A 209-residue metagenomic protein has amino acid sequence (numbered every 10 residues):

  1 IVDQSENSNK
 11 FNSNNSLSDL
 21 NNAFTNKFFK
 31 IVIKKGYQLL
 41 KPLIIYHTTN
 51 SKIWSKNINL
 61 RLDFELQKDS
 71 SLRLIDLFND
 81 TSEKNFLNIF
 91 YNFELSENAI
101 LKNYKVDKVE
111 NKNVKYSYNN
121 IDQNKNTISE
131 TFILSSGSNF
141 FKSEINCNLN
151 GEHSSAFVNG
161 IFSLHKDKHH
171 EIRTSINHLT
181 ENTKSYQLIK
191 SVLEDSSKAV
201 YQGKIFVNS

Functional and structural regions predicted by a protein language model:
D3, N7-S209: Conserved beta-strand/loop scaffold segments within soluble protein domains that form the structured core and edges
